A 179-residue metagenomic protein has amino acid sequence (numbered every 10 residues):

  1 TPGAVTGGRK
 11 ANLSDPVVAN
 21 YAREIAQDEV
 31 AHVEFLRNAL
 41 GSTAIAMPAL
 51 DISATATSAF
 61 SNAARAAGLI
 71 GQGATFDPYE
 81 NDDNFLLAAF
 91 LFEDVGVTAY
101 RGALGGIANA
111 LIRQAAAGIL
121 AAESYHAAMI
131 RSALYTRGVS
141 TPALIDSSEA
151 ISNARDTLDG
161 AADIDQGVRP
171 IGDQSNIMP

Functional and structural regions predicted by a protein language model:
T1-P179: All-alpha RGS (Regulator of G-protein Signaling) helical domain and cognate RGS-like helical scaffolds
